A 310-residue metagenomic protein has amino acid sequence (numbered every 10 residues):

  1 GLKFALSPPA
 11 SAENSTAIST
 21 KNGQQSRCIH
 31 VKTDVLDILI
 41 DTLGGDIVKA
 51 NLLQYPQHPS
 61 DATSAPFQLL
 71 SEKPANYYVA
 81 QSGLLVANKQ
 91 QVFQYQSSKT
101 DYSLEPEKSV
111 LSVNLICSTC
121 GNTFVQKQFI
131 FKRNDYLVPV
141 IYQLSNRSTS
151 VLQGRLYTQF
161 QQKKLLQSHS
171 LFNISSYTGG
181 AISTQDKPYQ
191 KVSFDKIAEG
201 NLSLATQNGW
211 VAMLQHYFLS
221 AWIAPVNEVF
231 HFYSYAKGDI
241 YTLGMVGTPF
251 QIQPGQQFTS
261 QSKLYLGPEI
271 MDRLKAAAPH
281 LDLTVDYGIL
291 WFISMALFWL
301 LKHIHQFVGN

Functional and structural regions predicted by a protein language model:
G1-K3: Long amphipathic alpha-helical segments used for membrane anchoring, targeting, substrate engagement, or oligomerization
L6, A12, K21-V285: Soluble non-transmembrane domains of integral membrane proteins
I18: Intrinsically disordered, Lys/Arg-rich low-complexity segments
E228, V308-G309: Low-complexity, charge- and small-residue-enriched intrinsically disordered regions
I289-V308: Hydrophobic alpha-helical segments of integral membrane proteins, encompassing both true transmembrane helices
